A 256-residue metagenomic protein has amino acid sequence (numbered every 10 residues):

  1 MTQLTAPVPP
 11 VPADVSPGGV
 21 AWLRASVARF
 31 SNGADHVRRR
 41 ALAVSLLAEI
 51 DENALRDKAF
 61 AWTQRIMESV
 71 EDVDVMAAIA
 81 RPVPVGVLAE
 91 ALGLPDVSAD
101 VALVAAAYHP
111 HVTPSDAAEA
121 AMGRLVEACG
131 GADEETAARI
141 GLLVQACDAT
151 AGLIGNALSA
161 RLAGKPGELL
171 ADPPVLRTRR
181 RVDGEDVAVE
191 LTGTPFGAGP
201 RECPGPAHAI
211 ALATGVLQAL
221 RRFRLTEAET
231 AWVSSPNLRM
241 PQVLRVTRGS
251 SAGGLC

Functional and structural regions predicted by a protein language model:
M1-M76, A89-L94: Active-site substrate-recognition loop segments, prototypically the cytochrome P450 B′-helix/B-C loop
D51-E68, L103-A105, A118-A132: Short, charged, amphipathic alpha-helices and their helix-cap/turn boundaries
A77-D116: Long, hydrophobic, well-ordered secondary-structure blocks that form the structural core and pocket-lining surfaces
R81, V104, E119-L169, A209 (+1 more regions): Central I-helix of cytochrome P450 enzymes
G167-A171, R177, A228-C256: Actinobacteria-biased recognition of intrinsically disordered, low-complexity terminal regions
L170-E190: Cytochrome P450 C-terminal beta-domain/meander region
D186-T214: Cytochrome P450 heme-binding Cys-pocket and its upstream "meander" loop
H208-V233: Cytochrome P450 heme-binding "Cys pocket" and the immediately downstream C-terminal segment
